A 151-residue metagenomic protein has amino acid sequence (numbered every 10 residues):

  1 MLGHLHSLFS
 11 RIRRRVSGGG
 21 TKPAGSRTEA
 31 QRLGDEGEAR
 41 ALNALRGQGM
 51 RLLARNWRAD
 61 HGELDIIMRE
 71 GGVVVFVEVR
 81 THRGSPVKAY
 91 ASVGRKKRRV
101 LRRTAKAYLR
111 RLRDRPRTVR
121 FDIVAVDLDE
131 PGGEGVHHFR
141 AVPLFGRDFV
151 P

Functional and structural regions predicted by a protein language model:
M1-R55: Acidic-basic catalytic patches of nuclease active cores, encompassing PD-(D/E)XK and other metal-cofactor nuclease
G3-S7, R113-P151: Domain-level recognition of nuclease-like catalytic cores that cleave nucleotide substrates
T21-P23, T81-P131: Catalytic cores of nucleic-acid endonucleases
E29, L53, P86-A89, G132-G135: Glycine-rich, flexible loop/turn motifs
L45, L64-V87, L101: Conserved catalytic cores of phosphodiester-cleaving nucleases, focusing on short active-site segments
L52-A54, F76, F121: Hydrophobic residues on conserved beta-strands that form the core of alpha/beta folds
N56-R58, R113: Short secondary-structure boundary/capping segments within folded domains
D60-G62: Short acidic/glycine-enriched loop/turn segments that link adjacent beta-strands
